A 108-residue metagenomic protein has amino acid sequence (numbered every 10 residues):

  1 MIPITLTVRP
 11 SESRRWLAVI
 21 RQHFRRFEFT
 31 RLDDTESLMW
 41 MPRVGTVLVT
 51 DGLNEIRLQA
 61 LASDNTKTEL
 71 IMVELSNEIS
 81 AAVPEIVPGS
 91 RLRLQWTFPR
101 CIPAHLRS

Functional and structural regions predicted by a protein language model:
M1-T5, E55-R57: Intrinsic-disorder/low-complexity, polar/charged segments enriched in Ser/Thr/Lys/Arg/Asp/Glu/Gln
P3-F24: Short Lys/Arg-enriched alpha/beta "domain-start" segment
T7-R9, Q59-L61, T97: Residue-level recognition of well-ordered beta-strand positions that form the cores of beta-sheet-rich folds across
R25-L32: Short secondary-structure junctions
F27, V73-E74, R107: Regulatory modules associated with amino-acid/nitrogen control
D33-N65: Short, intrinsically disordered low-complexity segments
D34, R93-S108: Structural preference for solvent-exposed beta-strand-turn elements and adjacent flexible terminal/loop segments within
A62-R100: C-terminal structural segments of small proteins and small subunits
